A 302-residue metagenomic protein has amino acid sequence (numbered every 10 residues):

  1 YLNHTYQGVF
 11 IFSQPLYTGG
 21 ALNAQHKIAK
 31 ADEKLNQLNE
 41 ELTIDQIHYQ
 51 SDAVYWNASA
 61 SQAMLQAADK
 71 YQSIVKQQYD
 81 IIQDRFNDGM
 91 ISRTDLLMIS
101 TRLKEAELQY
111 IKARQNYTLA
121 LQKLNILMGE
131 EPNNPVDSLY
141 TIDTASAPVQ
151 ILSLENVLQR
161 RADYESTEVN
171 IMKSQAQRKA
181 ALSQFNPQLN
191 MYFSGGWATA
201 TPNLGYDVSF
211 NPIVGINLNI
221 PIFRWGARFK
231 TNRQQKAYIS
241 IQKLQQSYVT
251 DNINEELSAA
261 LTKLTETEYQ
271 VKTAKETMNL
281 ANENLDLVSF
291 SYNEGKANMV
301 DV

Functional and structural regions predicted by a protein language model:
Y1-N3, S13-L42, E165, Q184-P212 (+2 more regions): Small/polar (Gly/Ser/Thr/Ala-rich) solvent-exposed segments that form structured loops/beta-strands/short helices used
T5-Q7, A53, M98, Q188 (+1 more regions): Transmembrane beta-barrel architecture of outer-membrane proteins
G8, D32, N39, Y71-Q78 (+4 more regions): Amphipathic, well-ordered alpha-helical segments in soluble domains
V9-I11, Y55, I213-N217, L261: Membrane-embedded beta-strand positions in outer-membrane beta-barrel channels/transporters
T43, I47-Q66, D84, R102 (+3 more regions): Amphipathic alpha-helical coiled-coil segments
Q46-L158, A260-K263, T267: Periplasmic alpha-helical coiled-coil/stalk elements that build and connect Gram-negative outer-membrane
M90-I91, A162, K296-A297: Residue-level recognition of short, well-ordered coil/turn positions that link secondary-structure elements
E130-S194: Amphipathic alpha-helical coiled-coil scaffold segments and their short linker/junction regions
